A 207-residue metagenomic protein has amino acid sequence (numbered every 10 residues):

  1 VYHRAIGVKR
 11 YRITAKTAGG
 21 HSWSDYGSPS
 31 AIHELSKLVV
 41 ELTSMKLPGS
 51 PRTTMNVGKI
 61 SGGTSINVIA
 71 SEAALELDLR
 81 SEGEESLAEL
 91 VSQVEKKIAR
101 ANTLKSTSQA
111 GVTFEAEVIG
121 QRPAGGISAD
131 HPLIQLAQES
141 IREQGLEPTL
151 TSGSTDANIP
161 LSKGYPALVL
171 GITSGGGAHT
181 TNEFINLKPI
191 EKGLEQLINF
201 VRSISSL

Functional and structural regions predicted by a protein language model:
Y2-R4, K9-L207: Metal-dependent amide/peptide-bond hydrolase catalytic core, centered on the "pita-bread" metallohydrolase fold
